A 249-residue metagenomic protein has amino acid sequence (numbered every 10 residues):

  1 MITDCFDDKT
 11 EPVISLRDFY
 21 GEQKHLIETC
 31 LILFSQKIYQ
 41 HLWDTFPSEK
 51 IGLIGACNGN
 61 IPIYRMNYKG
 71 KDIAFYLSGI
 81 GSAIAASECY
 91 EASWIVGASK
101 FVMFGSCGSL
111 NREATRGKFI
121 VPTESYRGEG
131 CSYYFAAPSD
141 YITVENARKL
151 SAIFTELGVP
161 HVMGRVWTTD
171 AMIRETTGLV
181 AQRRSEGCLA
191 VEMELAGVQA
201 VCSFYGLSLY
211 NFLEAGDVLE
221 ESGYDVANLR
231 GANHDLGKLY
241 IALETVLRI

Functional and structural regions predicted by a protein language model:
M1-V144, R148-K149: Metabolite-binding pocket within alpha/beta catalytic cores that recognizes anionic/polar moieties
I51-I54, V159-G164, I249: Flexible, glycine/charged-enriched surface loops at secondary-structure junctions
D140-S185: Active-site rim beta-loop-alpha module in soluble metabolic enzymes
K149-L157, V201, I241-I249: Generic non-transmembrane alpha-helical segments
G187-A190: Short pre-catalytic strand/loop immediately N-terminal to key active-site residues, enriched for Gly-Thr
A196-G231: Zn-dependent metallopeptidase/amidohydrolase metal-coordination segment
L219-I249: His/Asp/Glu-rich mid-to-C-terminal helical/loop segments that flank catalytic regions of hydrolases
